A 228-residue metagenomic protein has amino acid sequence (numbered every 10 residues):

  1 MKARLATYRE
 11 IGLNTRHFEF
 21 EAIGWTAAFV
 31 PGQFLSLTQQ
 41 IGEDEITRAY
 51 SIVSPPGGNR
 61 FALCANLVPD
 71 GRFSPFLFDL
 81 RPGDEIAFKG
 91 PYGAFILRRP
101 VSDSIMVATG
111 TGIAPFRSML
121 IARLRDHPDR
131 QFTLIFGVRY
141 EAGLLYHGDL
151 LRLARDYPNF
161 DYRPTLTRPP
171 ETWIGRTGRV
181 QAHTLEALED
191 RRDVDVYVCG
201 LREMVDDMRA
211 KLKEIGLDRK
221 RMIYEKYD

Functional and structural regions predicted by a protein language model:
M1-P82, R139: Ferredoxin-reductase
G32, G112, L201: Short, conserved phosphate/pyrophosphate- and ester-handling motifs at nucleotide-, phospho-/glycolipid
A49-F61, R98-G110, I215: Short, compositionally biased
K89-P100: A short, basic/flexible loop-to-alpha-helix module at the beginning of a structural domain
I113-R125: Histidine-anchored nucleotide/phosphate-binding helix
R125-Q131: Phosphate-handling active-site elements
Q131, I135, Y140-D228: Reductase modules of NAD(P)H-dependent flavoproteins
